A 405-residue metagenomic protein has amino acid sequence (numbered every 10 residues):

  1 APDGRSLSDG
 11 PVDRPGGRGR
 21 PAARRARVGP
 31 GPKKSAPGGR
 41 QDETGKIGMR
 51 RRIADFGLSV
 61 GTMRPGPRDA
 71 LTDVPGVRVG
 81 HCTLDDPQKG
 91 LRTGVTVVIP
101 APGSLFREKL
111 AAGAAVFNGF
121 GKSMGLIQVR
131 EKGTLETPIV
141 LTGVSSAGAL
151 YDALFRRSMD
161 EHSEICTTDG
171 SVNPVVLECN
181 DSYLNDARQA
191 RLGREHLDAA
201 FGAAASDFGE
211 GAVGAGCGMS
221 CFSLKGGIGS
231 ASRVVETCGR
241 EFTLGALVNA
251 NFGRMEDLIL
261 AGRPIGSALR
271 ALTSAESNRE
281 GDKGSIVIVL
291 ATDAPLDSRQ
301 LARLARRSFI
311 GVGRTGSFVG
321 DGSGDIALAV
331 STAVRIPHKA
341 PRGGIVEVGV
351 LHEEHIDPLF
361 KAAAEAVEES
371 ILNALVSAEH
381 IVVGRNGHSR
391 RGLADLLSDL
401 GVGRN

Functional and structural regions predicted by a protein language model:
A1-R40: Compositionally biased, low-complexity flexible segments
G38-G48: Short, Lys/Arg-enriched N-terminal segments with co-localized hydrophobic residues within the first ~10-30 amino acids
G48-N405: Alpha/propeptide regions of enzymes that mature by internal proteolysis
